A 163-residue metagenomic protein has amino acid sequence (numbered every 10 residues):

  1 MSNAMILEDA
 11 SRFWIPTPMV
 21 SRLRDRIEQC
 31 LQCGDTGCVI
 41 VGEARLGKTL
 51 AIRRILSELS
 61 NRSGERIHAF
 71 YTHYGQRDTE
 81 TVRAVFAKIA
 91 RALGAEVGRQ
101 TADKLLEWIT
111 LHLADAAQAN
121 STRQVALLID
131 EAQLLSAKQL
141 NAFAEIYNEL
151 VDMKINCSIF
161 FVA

Functional and structural regions predicted by a protein language model:
M1-V41: Walker A/P-loop-proximal flanking segment of P-loop NTPase domains
M5-D9, M19-R26, D78-A142, L150-V162: Mid-core helix/loop region of P-loop NTP-binding domains shared across ATPases and GTPases
C33-S57: Walker A/P-loop nucleotide-binding motif
G37-V39, A69, Q124-A126: Residue-level preference for the first positions of well-ordered beta-strands
L46, H73-R77, Q133: Short histidine/acidic/glycine/proline-rich micro-motifs that form metal- and phosphate-coordinating active-site loops
R54-I55, N141-A144: Short, glycine/charged-enriched secondary-structure capping and boundary segments
L59, S63, Y147-L150: Active-site catalytic pocket residues across diverse enzymes, especially alpha/beta-hydrolases
R62-Q76: Conserved catalytic segments around the Walker B and adjacent sensor/switch elements of P-loop NTPase domains
